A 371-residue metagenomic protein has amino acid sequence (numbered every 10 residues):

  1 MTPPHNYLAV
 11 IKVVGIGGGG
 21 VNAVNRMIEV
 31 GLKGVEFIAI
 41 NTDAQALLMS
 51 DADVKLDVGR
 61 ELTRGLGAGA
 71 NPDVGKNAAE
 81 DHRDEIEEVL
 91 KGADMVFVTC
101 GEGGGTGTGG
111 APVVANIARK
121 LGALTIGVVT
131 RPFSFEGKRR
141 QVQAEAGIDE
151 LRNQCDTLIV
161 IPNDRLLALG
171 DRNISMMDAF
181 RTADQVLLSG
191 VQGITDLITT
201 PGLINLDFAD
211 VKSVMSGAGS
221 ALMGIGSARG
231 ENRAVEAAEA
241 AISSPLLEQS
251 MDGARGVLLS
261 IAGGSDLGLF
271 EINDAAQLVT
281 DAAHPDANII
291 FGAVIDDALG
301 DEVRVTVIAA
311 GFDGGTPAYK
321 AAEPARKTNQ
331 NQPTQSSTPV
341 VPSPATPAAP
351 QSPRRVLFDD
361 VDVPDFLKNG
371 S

Functional and structural regions predicted by a protein language model:
M1-S371: Tubulin/FtsZ superfamily GTPase core signature
